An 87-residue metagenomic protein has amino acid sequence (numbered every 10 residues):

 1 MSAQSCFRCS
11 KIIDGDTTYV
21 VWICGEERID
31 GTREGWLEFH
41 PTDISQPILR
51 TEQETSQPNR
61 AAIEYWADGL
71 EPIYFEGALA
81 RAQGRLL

Functional and structural regions predicted by a protein language model:
M1-Y19: Negatively charged, low-complexity tracts enriched in Asp/Glu with abundant Ser/Thr
Q4, D16, W36, E71-P72: Generic intrinsically disordered, low-complexity segments enriched for polar/acidic and small residues
F7, F39, Y74-F75: Phenylalanine-focused residue identity feature
R8-S10, G31-R33, L70, Q83-G84: Broad hydrophobic/π-residue packing in well-ordered secondary structure
D14, E27-G31, P58-R60: A short, structured loop/turn motif at beta-sheet edges
Y19-E54: A short, structured beta-strand/loop element
S45-L87: Mixed-charge, Lys/Arg-enriched low-complexity segments
